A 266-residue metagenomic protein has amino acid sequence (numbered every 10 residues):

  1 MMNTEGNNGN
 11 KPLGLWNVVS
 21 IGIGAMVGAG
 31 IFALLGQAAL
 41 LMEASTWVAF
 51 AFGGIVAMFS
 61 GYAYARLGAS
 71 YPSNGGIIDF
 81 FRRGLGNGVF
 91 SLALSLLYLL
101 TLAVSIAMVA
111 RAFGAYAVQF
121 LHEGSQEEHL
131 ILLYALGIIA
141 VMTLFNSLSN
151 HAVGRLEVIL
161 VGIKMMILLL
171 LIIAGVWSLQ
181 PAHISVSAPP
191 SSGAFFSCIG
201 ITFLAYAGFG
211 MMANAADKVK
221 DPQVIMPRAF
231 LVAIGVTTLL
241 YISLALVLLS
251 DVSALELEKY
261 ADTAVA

Functional and structural regions predicted by a protein language model:
M1-S45, M58, Y62-A65: Membrane-interface "cap" regions at the ends of multi-pass membrane proteins
L13-F32, I138, G175, S187-D251: Hydrophobic, membrane-embedded alpha-helices of multi-pass small-molecule transporters
G14-N17, T46-F50, S91, E128-A135 (+3 more regions): Residue-level signature of transmembrane alpha-helical entry/exit and packing/kink sites in multi-pass membrane
I23, V27, V48, F52-F59 (+6 more regions): Lipid-exposed faces of alpha-helical membrane segments in multi-pass integral membrane proteins
L35-L41, G114-G124, L179-P190, A254-Y260: Membrane-interface helix termini and inter-helical loops of multi-pass transporters
Q37-L41, A49, M58-I139, T143-S147 (+1 more regions): Hydrophobic transmembrane alpha-helices that form the core helical bundles of multi-pass secondary transporters
G76-N87, Q119-E123, V232-A266: TM-loop-TM module centered on a large, flexible mid-protein loop between adjacent transmembrane helices in multi-pass
G114-A117, L130-S178, P189-P190, F230-I234: Membrane-interface loop-to-helix entry segments
